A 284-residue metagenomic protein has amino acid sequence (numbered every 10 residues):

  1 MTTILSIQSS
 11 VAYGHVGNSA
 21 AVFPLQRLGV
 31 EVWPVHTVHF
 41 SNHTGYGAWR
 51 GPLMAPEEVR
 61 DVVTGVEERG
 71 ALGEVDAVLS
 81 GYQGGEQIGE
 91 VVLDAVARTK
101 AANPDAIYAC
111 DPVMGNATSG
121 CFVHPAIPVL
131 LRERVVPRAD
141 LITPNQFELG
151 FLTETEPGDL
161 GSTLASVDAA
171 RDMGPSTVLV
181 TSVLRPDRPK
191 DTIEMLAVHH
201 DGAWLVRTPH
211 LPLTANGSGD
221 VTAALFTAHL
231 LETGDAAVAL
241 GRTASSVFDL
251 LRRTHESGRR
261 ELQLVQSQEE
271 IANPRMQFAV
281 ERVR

Functional and structural regions predicted by a protein language model:
M1-A117, C121, Q268-E281: Conserved N-terminal subdomain of the carbohydrate kinase-like
T2-I7, H200-L211: Glycine/charged-rich beta-loop-alpha catalytic/anionic-binding loops adjacent to active sites
V11, V38-F40, G84, M114-N116 (+4 more regions): Glycine-rich beta-alpha junction loops
V16-A20, R27, M54-D61, Q87 (+8 more regions): Conserved active-site and cofactor/substrate-binding residues in soluble primary-metabolism enzymes
V123-A203, L213, T233-A237: Conserved phosphate/ATP/ADP-binding segment of small-molecule kinases
T208-F226: Short glycine/threonine-rich catalytic loop with a Thr-x-Gly-x-Asp
A224-E232, S245, D249: Short glycine/serine- and small hydrophobic-enriched flexible loop segments
A237-R284: Charged C-terminal helix
